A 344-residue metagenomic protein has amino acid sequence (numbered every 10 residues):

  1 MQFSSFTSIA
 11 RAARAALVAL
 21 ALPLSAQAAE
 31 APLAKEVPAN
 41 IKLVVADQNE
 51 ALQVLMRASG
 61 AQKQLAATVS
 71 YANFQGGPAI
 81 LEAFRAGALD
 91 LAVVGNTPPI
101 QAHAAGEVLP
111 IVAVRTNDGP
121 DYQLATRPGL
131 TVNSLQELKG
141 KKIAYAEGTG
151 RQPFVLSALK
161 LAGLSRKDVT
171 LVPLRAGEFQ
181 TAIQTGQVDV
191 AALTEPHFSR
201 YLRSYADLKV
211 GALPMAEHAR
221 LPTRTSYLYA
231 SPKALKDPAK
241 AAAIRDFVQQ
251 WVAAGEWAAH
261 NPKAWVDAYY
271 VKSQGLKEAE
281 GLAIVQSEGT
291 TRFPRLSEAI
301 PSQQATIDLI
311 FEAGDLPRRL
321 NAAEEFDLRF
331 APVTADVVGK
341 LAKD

Functional and structural regions predicted by a protein language model:
M1-A10: N-terminal secretory signal peptides that target proteins for export/translocation
A12-S25: Bacterial N-terminal signal peptides
A29-S165, T170-R175, D189-E195, V210-A212 (+1 more regions): Short, glycine-/small- and polar/acidic-enriched structural segments that line small-molecule recognition paths
Q64-A66, M215-L221, G289-A299: Short, solvent-exposed loop/beta-turn-alpha elements that line the ligand-binding surface or hinge of extracytoplasmic
T97, E178-K272: Pocket-lining segment of extracytoplasmic ligand-binding domains
R115-T126, D207-K233, D237, Q286-S287 (+1 more regions): Periplasmic-binding protein-like
K236-R318: Secondary-structure end/capping motifs
D308-D344: Conserved C-terminal helix/tail region of periplasmic/extracytoplasmic solute-binding proteins
